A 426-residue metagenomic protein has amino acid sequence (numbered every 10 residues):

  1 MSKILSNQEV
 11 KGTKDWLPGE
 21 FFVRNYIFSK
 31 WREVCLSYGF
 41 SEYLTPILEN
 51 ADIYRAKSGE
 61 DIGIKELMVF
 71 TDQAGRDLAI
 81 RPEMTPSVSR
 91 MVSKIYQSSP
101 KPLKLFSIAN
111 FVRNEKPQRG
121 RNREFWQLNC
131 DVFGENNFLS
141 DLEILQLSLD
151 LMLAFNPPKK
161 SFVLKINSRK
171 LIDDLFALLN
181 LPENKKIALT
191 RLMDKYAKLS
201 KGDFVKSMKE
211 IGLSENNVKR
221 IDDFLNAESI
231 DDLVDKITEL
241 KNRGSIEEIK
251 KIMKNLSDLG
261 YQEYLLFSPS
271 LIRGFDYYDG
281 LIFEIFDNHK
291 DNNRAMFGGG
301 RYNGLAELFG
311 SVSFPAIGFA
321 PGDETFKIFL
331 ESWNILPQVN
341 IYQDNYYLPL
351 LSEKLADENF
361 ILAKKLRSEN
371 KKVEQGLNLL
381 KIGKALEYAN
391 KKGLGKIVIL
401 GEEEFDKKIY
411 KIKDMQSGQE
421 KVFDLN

Functional and structural regions predicted by a protein language model:
M1-P86, K94, L142-Q146, V163-K165: TRNA-binding/sensing appendages of the translation machinery
S2-L17, N184-D235: N-terminal targeting/leader regions
G12, S87, L147, L171-L175 (+2 more regions): A general alpha-helix detector
V23-F40, E49-N50, T85-Y96, L105-P158 (+1 more regions): Positively charged, Gly/Ser-enriched RNA/tRNA-binding surfaces
T45-I64, V163-L178, I272-D279, L380-Y388 (+1 more regions): Beta-rich nucleic-acid/ligand-interaction surfaces
G63-A74, L181-D203, D287-H289: Acidic, His- and aromatic-enriched active-site or binding-groove loops in soluble protein domains that engage sugars
